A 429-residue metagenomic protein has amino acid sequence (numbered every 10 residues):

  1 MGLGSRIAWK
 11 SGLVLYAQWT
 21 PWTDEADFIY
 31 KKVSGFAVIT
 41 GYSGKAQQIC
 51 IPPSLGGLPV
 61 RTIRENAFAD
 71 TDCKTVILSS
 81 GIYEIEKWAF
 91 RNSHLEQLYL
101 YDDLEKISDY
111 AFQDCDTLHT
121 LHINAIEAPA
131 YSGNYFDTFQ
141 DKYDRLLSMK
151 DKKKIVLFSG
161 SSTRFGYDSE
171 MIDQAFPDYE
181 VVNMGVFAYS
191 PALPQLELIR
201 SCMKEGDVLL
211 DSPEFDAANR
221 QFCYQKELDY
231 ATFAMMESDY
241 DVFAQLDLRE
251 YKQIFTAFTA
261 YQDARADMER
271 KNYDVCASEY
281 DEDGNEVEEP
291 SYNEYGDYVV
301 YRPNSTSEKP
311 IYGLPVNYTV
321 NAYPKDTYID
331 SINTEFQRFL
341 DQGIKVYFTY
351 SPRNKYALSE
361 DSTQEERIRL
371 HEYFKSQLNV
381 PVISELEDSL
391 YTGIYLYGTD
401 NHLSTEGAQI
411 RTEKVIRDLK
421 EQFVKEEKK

Functional and structural regions predicted by a protein language model:
M1-R6: Surface-exposed interfaces of beta-sheet-rich extracellular modules
D27-S34, G44-R61, T71-E84, S93-K106 (+1 more regions): Structural signature of tandem-repeat unit edges
A125-K153: N-terminal secretory targeting modules
K154-D241: Membrane-embedded segments
K226-Q342: Secreted/periplasmic serine-hydrolase-like ester/acetyl group-modifying domain
F336-S362: Active-site segments of SGNH/GDSL-like serine hydrolases that catalyze O-acetyl group transfer/hydrolysis on lipids
D361-K429: C-terminal regions of proteins
